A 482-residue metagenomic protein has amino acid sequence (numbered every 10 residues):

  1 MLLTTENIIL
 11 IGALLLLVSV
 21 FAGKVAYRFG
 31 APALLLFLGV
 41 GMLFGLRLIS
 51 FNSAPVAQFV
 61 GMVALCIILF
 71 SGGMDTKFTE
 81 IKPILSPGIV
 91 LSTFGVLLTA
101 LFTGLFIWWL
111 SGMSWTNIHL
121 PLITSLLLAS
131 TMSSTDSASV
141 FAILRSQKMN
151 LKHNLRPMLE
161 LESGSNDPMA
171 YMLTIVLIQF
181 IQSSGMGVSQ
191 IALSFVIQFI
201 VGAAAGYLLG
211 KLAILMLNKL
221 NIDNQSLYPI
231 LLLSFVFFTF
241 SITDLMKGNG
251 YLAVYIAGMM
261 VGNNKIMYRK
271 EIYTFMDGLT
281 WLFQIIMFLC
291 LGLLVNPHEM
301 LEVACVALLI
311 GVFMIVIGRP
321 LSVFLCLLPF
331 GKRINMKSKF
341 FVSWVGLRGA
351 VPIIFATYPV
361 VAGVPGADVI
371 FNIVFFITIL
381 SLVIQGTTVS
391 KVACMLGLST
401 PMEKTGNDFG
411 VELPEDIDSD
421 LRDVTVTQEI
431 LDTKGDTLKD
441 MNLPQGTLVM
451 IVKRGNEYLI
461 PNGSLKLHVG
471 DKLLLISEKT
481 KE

Functional and structural regions predicted by a protein language model:
M1-M402, G406, D416, E429: Transmembrane helical cores of multi-pass secondary ion antiporters/exchangers
L159, E403-E412, V449-G455: Short linear loop/turn motifs
A192-L193, L220, L398, N407-V411 (+3 more regions): Short flexible/disordered coil segments
D408-G410, R422-D423, E457-N462: The feature marks cytosolic C-terminal regulatory regions of anion transporters and related permeases
D418-V426: Short glycine-/aliphatic-rich beta-strand segments at the starts of folded cytosolic domains
I430-E482: Cytosolic Rossmann-like ligand/nucleotide-binding regulatory domains
